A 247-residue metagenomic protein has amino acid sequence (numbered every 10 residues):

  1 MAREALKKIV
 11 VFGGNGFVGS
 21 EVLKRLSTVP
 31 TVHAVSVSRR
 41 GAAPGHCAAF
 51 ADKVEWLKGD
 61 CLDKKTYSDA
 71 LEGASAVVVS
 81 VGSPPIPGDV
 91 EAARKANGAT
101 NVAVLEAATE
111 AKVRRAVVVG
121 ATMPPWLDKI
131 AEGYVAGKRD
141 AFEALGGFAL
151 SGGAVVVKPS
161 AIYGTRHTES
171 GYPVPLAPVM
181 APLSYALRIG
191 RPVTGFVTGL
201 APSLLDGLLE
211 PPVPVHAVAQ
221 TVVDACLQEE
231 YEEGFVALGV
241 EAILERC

Functional and structural regions predicted by a protein language model:
R3-T31: N-terminal Rossmann NAD(P)H-binding glycine-rich loop of SDR-like oxidoreductase domains
L6-K7, G16-F17, E21, S203-C247: Mid/C-terminal beta-alpha module of Rossmann-like enzyme folds, strongest in SDR-family dehydrogenases/epimerases
K8, F12, V37-G41, S83-G147 (+1 more regions): Conserved Rossmann-fold NAD(P)-dependent oxidoreductase catalytic core, especially the SDR/UDP-sugar
S20, K24-T28, E106, E110 (+3 more regions): Short, well-ordered alpha-helices that flank and scaffold nucleotide-derived cofactor binding pockets
V29, F50-A51, A74, F148 (+1 more regions): Acidic-histidine catalytic/liganding microenvironments
H33-V35: Short beta-strand element of Class I
A42-A103, A107-E110, P125, F235: NAD(P)H-binding glycine-rich loop region in Rossmannoid oxidoreductase-like domains and their noncatalytic homologs
V156-L200: Flexible, glycine-rich beta-alpha linker
